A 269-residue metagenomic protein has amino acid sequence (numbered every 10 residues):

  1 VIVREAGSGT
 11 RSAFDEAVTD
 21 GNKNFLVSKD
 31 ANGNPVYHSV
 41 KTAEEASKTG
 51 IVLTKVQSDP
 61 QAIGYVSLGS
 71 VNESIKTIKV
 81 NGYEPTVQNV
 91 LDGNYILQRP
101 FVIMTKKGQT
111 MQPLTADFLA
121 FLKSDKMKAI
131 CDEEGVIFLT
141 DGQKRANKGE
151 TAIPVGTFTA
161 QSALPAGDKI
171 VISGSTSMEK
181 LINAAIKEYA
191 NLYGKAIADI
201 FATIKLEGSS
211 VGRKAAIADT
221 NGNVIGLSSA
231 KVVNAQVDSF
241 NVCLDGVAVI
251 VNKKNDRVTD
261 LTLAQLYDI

Functional and structural regions predicted by a protein language model:
V1-I269: Exported/periplasmic ABC-transporter solute-binding proteins
